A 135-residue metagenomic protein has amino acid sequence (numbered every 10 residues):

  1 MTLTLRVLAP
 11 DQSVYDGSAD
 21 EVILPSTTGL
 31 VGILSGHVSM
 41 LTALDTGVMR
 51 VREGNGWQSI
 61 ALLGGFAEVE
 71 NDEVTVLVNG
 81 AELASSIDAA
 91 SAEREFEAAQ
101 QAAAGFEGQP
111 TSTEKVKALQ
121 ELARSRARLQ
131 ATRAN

Functional and structural regions predicted by a protein language model:
M1-T4, A134: N-terminal export/targeting signal detector
T4, G32-L34, S125, L129: Secondary-structure boundary/capping motif
R6-E93, A98-Q100: Compact, glycine-rich, soluble single-domain proteins
L83-N135: Acidic/glycine-rich phosphate/pyrophosphate-binding loops and surrounding catalytic core that coordinate Mg2+
